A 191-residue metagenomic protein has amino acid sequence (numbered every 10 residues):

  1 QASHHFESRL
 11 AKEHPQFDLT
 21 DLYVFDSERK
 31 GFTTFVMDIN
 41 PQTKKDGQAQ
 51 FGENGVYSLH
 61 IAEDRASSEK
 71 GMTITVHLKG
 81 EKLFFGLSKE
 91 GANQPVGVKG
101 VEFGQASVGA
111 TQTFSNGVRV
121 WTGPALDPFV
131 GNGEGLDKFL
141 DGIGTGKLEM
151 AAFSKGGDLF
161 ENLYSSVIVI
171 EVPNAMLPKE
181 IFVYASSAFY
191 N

Functional and structural regions predicted by a protein language model:
A2-N191: Surface-exposed extracytoplasmic segments
